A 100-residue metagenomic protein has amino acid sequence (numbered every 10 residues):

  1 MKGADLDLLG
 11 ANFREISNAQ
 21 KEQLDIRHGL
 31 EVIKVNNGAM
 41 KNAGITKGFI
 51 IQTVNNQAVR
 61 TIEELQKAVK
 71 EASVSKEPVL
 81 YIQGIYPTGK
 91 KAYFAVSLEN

Functional and structural regions predicted by a protein language model:
M1-N100: C-terminal recognition in membrane/secretory proteostasis and scaffolding
